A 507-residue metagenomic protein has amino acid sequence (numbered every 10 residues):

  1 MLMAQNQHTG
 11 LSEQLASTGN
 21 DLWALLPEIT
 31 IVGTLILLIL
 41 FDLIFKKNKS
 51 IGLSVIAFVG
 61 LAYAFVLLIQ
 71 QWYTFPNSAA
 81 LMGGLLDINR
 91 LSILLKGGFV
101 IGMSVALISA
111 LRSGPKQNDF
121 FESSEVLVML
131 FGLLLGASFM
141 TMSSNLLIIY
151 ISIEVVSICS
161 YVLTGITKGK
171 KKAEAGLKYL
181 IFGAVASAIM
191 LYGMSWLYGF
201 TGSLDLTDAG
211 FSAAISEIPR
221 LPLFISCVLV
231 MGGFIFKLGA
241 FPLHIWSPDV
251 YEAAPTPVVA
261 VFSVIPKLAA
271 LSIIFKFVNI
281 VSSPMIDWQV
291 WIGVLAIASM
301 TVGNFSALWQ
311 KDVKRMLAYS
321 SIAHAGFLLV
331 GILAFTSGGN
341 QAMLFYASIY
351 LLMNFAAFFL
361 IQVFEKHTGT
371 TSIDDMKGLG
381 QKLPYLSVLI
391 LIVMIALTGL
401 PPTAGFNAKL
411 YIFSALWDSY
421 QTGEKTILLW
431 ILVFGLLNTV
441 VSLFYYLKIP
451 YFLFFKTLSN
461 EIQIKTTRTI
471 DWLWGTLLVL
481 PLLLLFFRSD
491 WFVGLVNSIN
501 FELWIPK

Functional and structural regions predicted by a protein language model:
L2-K507: Alpha-helical transmembrane segments of multi-pass membrane proteins predominantly involved in bioenergetics
